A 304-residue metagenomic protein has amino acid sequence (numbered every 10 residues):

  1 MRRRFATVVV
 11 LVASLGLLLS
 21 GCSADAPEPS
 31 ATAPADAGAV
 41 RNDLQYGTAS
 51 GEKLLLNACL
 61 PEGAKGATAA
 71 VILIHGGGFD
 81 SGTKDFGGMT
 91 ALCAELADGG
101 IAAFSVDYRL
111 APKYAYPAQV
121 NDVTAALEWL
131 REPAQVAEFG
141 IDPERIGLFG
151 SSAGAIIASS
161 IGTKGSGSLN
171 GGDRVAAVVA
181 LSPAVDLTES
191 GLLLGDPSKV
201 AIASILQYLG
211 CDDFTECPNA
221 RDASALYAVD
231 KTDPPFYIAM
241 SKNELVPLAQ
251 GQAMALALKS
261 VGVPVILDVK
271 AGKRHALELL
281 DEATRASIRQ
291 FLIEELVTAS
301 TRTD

Functional and structural regions predicted by a protein language model:
M1-V9: Bacterial N-terminal signal peptides that target proteins for export
V10-L15: Hydrophobic helical h-region of N-terminal Sec-dependent signal peptides in bacterial secretory/periplasmic proteins
L18-G21: C-terminal motif of bacterial Sec signal peptides marking the signal peptidase cleavage site
A24-D304: Alpha/beta-hydrolase superfamily serine-hydrolase fold, recognizing
